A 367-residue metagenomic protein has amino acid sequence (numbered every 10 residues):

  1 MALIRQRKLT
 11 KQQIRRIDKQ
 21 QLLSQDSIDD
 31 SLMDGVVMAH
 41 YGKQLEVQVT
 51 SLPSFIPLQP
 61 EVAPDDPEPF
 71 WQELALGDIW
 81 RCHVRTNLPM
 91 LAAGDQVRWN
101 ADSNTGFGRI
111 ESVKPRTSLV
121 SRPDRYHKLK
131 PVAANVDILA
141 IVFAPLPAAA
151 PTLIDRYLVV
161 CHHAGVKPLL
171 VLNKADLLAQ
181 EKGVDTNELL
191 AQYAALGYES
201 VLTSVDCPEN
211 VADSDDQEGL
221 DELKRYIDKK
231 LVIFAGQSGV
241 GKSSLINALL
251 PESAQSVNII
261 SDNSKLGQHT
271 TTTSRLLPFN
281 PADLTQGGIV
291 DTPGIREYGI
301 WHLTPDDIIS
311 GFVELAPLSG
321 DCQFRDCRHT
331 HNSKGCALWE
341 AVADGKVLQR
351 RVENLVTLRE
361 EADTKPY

Functional and structural regions predicted by a protein language model:
M1-P151, D283: N-terminal accessory targeting/assembly segments
R5, I28-S31, W80, T86-Q96 (+7 more regions): Helix-rich effector regions associated with P-loop NTPase G domains
V136-F143, A164-D176, L196-S204: Conserved beta-strand/loop subsegment of P-loop NTPase cores
A150-P151, Q180-N187, G299-L303: Conserved ATPase-coupling elements of RecA-like P-loop NTPase cores
L153-K167: Histidine-anchored nucleotide/phosphate-binding helix
L177-V240: Canonical P-loop GTPase G-domain recognition
S238, S243-S244, A248: Walker A/P-loop
